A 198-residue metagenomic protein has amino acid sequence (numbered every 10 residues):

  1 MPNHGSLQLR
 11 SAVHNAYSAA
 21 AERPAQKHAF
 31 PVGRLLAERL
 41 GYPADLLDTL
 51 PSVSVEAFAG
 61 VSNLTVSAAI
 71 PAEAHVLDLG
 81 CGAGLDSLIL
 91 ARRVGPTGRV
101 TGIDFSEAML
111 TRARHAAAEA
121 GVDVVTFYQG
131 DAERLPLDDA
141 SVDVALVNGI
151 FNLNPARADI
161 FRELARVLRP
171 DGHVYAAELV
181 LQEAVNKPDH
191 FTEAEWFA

Functional and structural regions predicted by a protein language model:
M1-L40: N-terminal auxiliary segments of SAM/dcSAM-dependent transferases
F30-H75, I89-R93: Conserved alpha-helix/loop element of class I SAM-dependent methyltransferases that forms part of the SAM/SAH-binding
A72, E133-A145: A short acidic, Gly/Pro-enriched loop at the edge of an enzyme's catalytic core that lines a small-molecule cofactor
S106-A108: Conserved SAM/SAH-binding beta-strand->alpha-helix loop
A120-E133: Conserved SAM-binding strand-loop segment of SAM-dependent methyltransferases
D143-R157: A short SAM/SAH-binding and catalytic strip from SAM-dependent methyltransferases
A158-H173: A short glycine-rich, Lys/Arg-flanked "PGG" loop and its adjoining helix->strand segment in the class I
V180-A198: Short, glycine-/aromatic-enriched active-site segment of Class I SAM-dependent methyltransferases
